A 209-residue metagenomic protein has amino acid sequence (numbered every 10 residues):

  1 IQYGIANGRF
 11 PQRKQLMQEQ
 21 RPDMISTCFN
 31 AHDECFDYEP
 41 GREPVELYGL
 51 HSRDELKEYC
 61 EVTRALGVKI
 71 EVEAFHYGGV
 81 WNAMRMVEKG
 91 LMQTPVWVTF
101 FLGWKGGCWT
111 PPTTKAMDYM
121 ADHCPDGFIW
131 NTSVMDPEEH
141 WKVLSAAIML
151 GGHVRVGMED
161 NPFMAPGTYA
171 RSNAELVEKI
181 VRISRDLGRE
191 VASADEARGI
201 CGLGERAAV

Functional and structural regions predicted by a protein language model:
I1-M17: Hydrophobic/aromatic-rich structural module bridging two neighboring secondary-structure elements via a short loop
I1-Q2, V72-E73, A197: Short beta-strand segments at enzyme active-site cores
M17-D23: A contiguous, low-structure linker/loop signature
M24-E159, A170: Catalytic alpha/beta core domains of metabolic enzymes, predominantly
W81-N82, D118-H123, K142-V209: Structured C-terminal cap/extension of enzyme domains
